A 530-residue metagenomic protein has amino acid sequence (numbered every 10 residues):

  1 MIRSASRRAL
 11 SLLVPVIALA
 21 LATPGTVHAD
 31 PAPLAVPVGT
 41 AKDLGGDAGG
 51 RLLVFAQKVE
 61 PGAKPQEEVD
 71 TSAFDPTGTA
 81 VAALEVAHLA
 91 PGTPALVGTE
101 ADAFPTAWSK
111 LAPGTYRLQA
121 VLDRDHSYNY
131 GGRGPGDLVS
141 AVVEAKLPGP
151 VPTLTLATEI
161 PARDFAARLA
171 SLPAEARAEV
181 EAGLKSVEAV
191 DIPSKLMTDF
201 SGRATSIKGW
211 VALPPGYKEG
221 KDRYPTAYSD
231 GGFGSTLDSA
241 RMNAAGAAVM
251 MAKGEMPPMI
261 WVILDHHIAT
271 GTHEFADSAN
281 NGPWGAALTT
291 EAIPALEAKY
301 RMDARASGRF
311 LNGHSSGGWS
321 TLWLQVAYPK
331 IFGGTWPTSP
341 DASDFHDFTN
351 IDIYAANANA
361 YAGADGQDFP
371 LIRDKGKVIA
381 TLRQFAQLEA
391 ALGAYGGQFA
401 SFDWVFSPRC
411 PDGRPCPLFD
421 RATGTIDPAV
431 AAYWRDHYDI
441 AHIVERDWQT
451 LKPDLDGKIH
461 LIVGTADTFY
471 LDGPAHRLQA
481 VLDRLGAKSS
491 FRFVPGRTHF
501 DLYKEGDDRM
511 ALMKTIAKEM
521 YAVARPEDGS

Functional and structural regions predicted by a protein language model:
M1-R7: N-terminal secretory signal peptides that target proteins for export/translocation
L10, G25, A287-L288: Solvent-exposed aromatic/hydrophobic patches embedded in short alpha-helical segments
S11-A22: Bacterial N-terminal signal peptides
T23-A29: Sec/Tat signal peptide C-region and signal peptidase I cleavage site
D30-L53, K208: Contiguous beta-strand segments within globular domains
Q57-S530: Non-catalytic cap/lid and distal C-terminal segments of serine-dependent acyl enzymes
